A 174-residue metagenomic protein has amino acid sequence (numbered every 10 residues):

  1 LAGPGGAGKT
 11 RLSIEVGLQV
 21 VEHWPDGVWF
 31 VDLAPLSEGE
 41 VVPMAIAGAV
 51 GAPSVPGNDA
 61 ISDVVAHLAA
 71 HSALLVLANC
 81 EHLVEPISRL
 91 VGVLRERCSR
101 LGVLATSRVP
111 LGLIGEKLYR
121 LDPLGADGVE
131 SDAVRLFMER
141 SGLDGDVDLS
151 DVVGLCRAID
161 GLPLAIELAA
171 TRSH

Functional and structural regions predicted by a protein language model:
L1-H174: Aliphatic-rich helical/repeat scaffold segments used for oligomerization and domain docking
